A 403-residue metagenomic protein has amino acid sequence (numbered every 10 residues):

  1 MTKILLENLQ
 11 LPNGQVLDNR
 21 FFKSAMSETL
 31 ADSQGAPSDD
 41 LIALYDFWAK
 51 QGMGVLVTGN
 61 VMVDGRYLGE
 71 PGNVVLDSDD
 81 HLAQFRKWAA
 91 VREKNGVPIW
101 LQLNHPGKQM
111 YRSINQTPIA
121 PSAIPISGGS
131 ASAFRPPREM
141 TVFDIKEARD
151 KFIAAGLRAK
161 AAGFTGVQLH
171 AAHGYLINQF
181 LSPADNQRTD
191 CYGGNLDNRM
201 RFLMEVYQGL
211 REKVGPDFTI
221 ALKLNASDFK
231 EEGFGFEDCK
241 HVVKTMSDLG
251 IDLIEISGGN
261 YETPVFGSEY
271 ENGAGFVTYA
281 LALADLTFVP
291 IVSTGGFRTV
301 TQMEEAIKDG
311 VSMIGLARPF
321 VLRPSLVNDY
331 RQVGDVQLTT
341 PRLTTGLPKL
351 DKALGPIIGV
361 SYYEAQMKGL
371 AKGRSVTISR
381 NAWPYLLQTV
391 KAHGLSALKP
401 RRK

Functional and structural regions predicted by a protein language model:
M1-K403: Flavin-dependent oxidoreductase catalytic cores
